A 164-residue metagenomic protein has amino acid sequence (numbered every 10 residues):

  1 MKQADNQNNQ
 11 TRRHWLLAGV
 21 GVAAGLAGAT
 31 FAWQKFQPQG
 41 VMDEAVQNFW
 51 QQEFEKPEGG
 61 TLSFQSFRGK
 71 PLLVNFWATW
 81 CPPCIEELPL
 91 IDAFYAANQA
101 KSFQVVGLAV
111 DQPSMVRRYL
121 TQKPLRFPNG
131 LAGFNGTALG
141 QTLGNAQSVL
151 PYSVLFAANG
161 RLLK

Functional and structural regions predicted by a protein language model:
M1-Q51: N-terminal targeting signals for export/organelle localization
Q51-P71: A short beta-strand-turn-helix
Q52, F76-W77, Y119, F127: Conserved hydrophobic/aromatic "anchor" residues that stabilize well-ordered secondary structure elements
P71-L72, P151: Alpha/beta-hydrolase fold active-site loops
N75-C81, V110: Aromatic-flanked redox-active Cys/Sec active sites in thiol-based oxidoreductases, especially the WC-centered
T79-E86, Y152: C-type cytochrome heme c attachment motif
E86-P124, F134-Q141: Structural microenvironment flanking redox-active thiols in thiol-disulfide oxidoreductases
Q122-L125, A132-K164: Thiol/disulfide oxidoreductase modules built on the thioredoxin-like
